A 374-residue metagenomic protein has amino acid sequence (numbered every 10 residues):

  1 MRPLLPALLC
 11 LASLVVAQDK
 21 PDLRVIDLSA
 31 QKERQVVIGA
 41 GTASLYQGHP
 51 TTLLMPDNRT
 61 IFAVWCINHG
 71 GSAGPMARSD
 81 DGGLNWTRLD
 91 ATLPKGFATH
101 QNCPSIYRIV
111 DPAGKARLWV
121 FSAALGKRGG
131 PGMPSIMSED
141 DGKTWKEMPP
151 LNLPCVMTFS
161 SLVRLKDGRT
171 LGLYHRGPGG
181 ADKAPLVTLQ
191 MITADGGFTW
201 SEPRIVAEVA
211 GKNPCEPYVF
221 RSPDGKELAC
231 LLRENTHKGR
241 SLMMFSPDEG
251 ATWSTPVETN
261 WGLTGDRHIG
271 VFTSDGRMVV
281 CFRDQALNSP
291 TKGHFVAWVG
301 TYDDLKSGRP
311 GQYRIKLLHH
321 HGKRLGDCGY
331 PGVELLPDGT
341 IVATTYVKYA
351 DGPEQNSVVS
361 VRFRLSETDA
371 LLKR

Functional and structural regions predicted by a protein language model:
M1-L4: Positively charged n-region of N-terminal signal peptides that target proteins for export
L8-A17: Hydrophobic h-region of N-terminal signal peptides that target proteins for export in Gram-negative bacteria
Q18-R374: Asp-box/BNR beta-propeller blade signature and adjacent active/binding-site loops in extracellular glycan-interacting
